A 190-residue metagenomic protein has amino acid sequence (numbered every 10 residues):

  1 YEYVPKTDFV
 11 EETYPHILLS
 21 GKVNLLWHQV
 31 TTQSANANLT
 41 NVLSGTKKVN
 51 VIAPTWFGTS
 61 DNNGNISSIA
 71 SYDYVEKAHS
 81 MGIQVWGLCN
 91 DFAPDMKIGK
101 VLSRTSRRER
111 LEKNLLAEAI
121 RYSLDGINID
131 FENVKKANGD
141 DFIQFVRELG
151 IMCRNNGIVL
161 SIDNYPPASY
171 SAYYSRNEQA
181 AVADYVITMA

Functional and structural regions predicted by a protein language model:
Y1-V23: Boundary regions of SH3-family modules and the immediately adjacent low-complexity/disordered segments in eukaryotic
E12-Y14, N41, D73-Y74: Generic recognition of flexible, low-complexity loop/linker segments
G21-Q29, T46, G58-A190: Chitinase-like catalytic core of GlcNAc-active glycosidases
Q33-L39, S67-A70: N-terminal post-signal-peptidase region of extra-cytosolic proteins
A35-N41, S169-Y174: Short aromatic-glycine motifs in intrinsically disordered, low-complexity regions
V42-V49: A short, Lys/Arg-enriched amphipathic alpha-helix followed by its capping loop at the start of a domain
